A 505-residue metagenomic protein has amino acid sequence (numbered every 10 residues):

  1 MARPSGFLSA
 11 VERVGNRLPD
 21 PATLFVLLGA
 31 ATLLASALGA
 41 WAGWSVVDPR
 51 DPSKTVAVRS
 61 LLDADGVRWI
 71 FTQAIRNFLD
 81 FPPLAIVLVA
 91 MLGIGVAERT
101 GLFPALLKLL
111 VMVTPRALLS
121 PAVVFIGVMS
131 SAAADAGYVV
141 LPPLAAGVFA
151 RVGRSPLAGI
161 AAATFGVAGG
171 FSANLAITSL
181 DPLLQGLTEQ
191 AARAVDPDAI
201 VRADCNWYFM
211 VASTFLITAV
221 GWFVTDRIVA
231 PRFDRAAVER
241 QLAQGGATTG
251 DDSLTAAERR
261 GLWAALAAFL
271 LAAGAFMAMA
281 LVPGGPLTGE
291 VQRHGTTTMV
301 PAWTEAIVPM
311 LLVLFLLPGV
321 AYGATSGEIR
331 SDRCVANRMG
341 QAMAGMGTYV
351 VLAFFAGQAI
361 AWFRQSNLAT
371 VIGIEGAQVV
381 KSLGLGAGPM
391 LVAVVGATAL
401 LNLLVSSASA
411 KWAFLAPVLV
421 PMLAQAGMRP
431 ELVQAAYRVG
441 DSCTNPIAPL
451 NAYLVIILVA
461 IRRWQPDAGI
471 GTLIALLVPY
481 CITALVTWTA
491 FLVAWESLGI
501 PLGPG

Functional and structural regions predicted by a protein language model:
M1-R17, V46-L62, A230-R259: Intrinsically disordered, low-complexity non-transmembrane regions of multi-pass membrane transporters
A2, G6-F7, S45-F81, A194-R202 (+2 more regions): Interfacial loop/helix-cap signal at membrane boundaries in integral membrane proteins
P4, T100-L106, A219-G250, A278-Q292 (+1 more regions): Juxtamembrane interface elements at the cytosolic ends of transmembrane helices in multi-pass membrane proteins
E12-N16, P142, A146-A237, D252-W263 (+3 more regions): Membrane-core helix-loop-helix motifs of multi-pass transport proteins
P19, L79-L84, I94-P104, S130-V140 (+5 more regions): Short helix-coil transition sites and intra-membrane helix breaks within transmembrane domains of multi-pass
P21-V26, A30, K54-P104, V300-T370: Core transmembrane alpha-helical segments of multi-pass membrane transporters/permeases
L24-A40, V87-G95, I126-V128, G166-G170 (+6 more regions): Hydrophobic core segments of alpha-helical transmembrane domains in multi-pass membrane transport and ion-translocation
V87-V89, P115-A146, R151, V350-G357 (+3 more regions): Hydrophobic alpha-helical transmembrane segments of multi-pass integral membrane proteins, predominantly secondary
